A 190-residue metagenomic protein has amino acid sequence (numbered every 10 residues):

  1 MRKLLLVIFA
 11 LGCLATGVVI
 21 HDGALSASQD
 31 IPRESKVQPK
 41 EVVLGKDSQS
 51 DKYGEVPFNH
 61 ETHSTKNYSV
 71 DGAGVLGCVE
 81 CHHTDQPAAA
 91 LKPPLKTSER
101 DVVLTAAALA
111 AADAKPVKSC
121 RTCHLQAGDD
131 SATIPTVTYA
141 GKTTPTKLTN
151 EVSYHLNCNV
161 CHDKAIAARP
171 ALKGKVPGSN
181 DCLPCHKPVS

Functional and structural regions predicted by a protein language model:
M1-L4: Positively charged n-region of N-terminal signal peptides that target proteins for export
V7-G17: Bacterial N-terminal signal peptides
L11, H21-D22, T105: Compositionally biased, intrinsically disordered low-complexity segments
G17-V18, A24-S28: Boundary at the C-terminal end of the N-terminal hydrophobic targeting segment
V18-V19, L91: Residue-level signature of transmembrane alpha-helix interfaces in integral membrane proteins
S26-K115, R121-L125, D129-G174: Sequence context of c-type cytochrome heme-c attachment sites
G178-V189: Short, low-complexity, Pro/Ser/Thr/Gly-rich segments in the mature regions of secreted, periplasmic
